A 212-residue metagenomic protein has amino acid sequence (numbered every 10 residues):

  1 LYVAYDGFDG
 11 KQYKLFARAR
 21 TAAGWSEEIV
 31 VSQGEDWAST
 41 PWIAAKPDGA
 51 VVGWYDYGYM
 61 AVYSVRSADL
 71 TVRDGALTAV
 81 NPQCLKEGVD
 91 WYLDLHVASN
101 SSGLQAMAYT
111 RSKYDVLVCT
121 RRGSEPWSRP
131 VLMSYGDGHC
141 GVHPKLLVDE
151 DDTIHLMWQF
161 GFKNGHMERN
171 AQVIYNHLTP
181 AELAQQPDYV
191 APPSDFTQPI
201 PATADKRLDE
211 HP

Functional and structural regions predicted by a protein language model:
L1-P212: Extracellular, repeat-based ectodomains that mediate carbohydrate processing or recognition
